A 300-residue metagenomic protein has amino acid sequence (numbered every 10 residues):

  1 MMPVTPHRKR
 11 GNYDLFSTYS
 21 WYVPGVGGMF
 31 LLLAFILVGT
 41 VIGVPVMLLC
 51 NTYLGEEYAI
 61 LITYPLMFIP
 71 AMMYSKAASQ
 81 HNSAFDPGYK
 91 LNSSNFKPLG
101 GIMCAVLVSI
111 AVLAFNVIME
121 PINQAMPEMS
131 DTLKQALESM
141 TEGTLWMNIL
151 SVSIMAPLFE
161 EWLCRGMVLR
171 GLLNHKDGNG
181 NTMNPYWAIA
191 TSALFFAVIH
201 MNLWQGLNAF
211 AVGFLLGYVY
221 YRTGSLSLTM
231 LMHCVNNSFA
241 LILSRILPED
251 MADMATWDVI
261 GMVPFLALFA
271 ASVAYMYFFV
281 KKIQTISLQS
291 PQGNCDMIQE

Functional and structural regions predicted by a protein language model:
M1-W21: Short, Lys/Arg-rich, polar N-terminal cytosolic tail immediately upstream of the first transmembrane signal-anchor
V26-F30, L61, I102-V106, W146 (+4 more regions): Hydrophobic alpha-helical transmembrane segments
F30-A84, M103: Alpha-helical transmembrane segments in multi-pass membrane proteins
L32-T40, L66-Y74, V106-N116, M262-K282: Hydrophobic core of alpha-helical transmembrane segments in multi-pass integral membrane proteins
G39-P45, A190, V198, Q205-G261: Functionally important transmembrane alpha-helices
C50-E56, G88-F159, R170, N174-D177 (+3 more regions): Juxtamembrane helix-loop-helix connectors linking adjacent transmembrane helices in multi-pass membrane enzymes
F159-T191, Y218-S225: Membrane-interface helix/loop boundary segments of multi-pass membrane proteins
C234-E300: C-terminal membrane module of polytopic membrane proteins
